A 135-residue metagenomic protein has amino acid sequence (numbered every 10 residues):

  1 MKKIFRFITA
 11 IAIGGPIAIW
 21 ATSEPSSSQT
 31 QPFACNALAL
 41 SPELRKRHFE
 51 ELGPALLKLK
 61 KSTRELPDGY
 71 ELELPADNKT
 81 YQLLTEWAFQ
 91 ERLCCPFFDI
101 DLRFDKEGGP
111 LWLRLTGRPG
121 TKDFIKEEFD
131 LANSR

Functional and structural regions predicted by a protein language model:
M1-Y81, D101-R135: Secretory/periplasmic and organellar redox-cofactor proteins
P54, E86-C94, D130-L131: Short, intrinsically disordered, mixed-charge
W87-A88, F97-R103: Amphipathic, hydrophobic secondary-structure cores in small proteins
